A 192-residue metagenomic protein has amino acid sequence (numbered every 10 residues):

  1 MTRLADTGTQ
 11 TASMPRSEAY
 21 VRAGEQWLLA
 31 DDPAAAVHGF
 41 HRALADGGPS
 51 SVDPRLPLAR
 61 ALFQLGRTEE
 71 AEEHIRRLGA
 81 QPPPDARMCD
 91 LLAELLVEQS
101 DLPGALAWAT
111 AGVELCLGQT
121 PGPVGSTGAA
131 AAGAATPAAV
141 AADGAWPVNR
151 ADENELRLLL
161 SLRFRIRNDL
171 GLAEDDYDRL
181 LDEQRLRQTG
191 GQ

Functional and structural regions predicted by a protein language model:
M1-A34, A129-A131, G171-Q192: N-terminal alpha-helical interaction modules that lie
R3, T7-Q10, D46, H74 (+3 more regions): Residue position in alpha-helical solenoids
E18-C89: Alpha-helical adaptor scaffolds
Q26, A61, E94-L95, I166: Residue-level signature for tetratricopeptide repeat
G48-D53, P82-D90, E114-R157: Boundary/linker segments of alpha-helical solenoid repeat arrays
F63-E73, E98-A109, A129-D182, L186: Alpha-helical linker/edge segments of TPR/alpha-solenoid repeat scaffolds and analogous pre-/post-domain helices
A80-P83, V97-P121: TPR/TPR-like (Sel1-like) alpha-helical repeat modules
